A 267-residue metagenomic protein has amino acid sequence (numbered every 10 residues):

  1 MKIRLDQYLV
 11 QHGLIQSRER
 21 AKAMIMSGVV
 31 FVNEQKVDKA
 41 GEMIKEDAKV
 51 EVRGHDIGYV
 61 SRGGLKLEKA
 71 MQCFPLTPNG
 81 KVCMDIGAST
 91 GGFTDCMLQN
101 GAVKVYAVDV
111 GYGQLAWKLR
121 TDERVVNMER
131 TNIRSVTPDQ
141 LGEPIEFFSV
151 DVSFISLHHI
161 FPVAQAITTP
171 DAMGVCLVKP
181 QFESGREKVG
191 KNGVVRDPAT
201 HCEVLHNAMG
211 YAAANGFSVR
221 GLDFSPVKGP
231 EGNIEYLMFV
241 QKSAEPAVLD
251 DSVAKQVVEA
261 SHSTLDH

Functional and structural regions predicted by a protein language model:
M1-A48, V82-C83: A basic, amphipathic helix-loop patch mediating RNA/tRNA/ribosome contacts
N79-S89: Conserved class I S-adenosyl-L-methionine
G91-G92, G113: Glycine-rich SAM-binding Motif I of class I
C96-K104: Conserved S-adenosyl-L-methionine
Y106-H159: S-adenosyl-L-methionine
H158-V175: A short glycine-rich, Lys/Arg-flanked "PGG" loop and its adjoining helix->strand segment in the class I
P180-D197: Short, glycine-/aromatic-enriched active-site segment of Class I SAM-dependent methyltransferases
I234-H267: Flexible, glycine-/basic-rich loop-and-beta segments that form/coincide with the SAM-dependent methyltransferase
